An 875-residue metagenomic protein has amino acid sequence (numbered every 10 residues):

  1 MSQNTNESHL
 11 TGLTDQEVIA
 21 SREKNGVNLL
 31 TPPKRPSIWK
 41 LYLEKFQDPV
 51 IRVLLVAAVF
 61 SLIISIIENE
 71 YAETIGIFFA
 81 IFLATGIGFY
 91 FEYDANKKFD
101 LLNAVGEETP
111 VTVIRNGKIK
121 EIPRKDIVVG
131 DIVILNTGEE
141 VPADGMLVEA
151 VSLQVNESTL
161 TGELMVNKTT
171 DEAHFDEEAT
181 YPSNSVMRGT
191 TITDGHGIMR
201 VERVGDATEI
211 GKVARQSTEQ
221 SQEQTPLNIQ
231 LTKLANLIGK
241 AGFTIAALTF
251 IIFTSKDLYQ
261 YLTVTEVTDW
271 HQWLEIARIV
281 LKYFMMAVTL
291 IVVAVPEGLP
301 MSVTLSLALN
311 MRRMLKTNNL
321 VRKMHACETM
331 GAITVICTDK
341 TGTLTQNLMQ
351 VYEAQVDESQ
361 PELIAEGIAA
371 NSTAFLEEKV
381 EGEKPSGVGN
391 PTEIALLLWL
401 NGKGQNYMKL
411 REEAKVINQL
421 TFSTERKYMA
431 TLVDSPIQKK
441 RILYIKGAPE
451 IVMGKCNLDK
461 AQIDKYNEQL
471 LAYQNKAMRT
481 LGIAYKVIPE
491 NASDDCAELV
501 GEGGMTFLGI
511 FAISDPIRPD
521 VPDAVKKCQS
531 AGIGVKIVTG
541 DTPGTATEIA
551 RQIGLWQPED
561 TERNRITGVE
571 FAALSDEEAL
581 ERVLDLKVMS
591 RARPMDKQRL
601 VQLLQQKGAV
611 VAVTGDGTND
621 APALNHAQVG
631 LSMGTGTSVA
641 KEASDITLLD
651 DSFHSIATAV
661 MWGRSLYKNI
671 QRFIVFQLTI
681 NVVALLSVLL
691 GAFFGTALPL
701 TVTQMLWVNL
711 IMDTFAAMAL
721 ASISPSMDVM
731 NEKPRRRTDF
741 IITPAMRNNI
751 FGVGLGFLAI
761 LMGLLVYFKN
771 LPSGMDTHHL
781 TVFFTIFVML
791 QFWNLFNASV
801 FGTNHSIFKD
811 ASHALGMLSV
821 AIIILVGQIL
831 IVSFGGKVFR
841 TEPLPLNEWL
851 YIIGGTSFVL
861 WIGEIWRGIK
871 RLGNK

Functional and structural regions predicted by a protein language model:
M1-K733, I741-I742, L755, K769-N770 (+3 more regions): Conserved cytosolic headpiece of P-type ATPases
R736-I750: Hydrophobic alpha-helical transmembrane segments and their immediately adjacent juxtamembrane loops
N749-L764, M789: Alpha-helical transmembrane segments of multi-pass integral membrane proteins
V766-Y767, L771-M775: Long hydrophobic segments that form regular secondary structure
T777-F787: A loop-to-helix transmembrane entry motif
